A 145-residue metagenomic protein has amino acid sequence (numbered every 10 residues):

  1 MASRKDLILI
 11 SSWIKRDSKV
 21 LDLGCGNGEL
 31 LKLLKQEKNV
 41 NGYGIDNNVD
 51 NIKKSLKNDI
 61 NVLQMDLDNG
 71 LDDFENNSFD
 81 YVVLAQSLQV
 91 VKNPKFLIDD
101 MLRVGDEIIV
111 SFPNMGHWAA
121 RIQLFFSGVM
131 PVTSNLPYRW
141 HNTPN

Functional and structural regions predicted by a protein language model:
A2-D17: Conserved alpha-helix/loop element of class I SAM-dependent methyltransferases that forms part of the SAM/SAH-binding
L23: Conserved beta-strand/loop positions that form the S-adenosyl-L-methionine
N27: Conserved SAM/SAH-binding loop
L33-G70: Class I SAM-dependent methyltransferase SAM/SAH-binding core
G70-N76: Short conserved loop adjoining the S-adenosyl-L-methionine
Y81-K92: A short SAM/SAH-binding and catalytic strip from SAM-dependent methyltransferases
K95-D100, E107-N145: S-adenosyl-L-methionine-dependent methyltransferase catalytic module, highlighting the catalytic core
